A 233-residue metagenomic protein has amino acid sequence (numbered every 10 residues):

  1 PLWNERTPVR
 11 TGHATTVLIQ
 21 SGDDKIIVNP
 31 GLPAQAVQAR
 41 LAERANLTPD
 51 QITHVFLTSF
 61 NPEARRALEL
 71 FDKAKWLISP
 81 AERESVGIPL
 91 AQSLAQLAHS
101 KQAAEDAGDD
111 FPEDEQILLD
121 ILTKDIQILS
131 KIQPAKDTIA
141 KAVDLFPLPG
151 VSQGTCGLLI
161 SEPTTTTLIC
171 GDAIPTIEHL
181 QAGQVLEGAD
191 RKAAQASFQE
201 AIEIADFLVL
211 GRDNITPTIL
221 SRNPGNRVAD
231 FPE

Functional and structural regions predicted by a protein language model:
P1-D23, I202-I204, P217, R222-N226: Zn-dependent metallo-beta-lactamase
P1-L2, A14-Q20, I26, Q133-P163: Core dinuclear metal-dependent hydrolase active-site scaffold
P1-L2, N29-L32, F60, A81-E82 (+3 more regions): Active-site metal-binding loops of divalent metal-dependent hydrolases
W3-P8, G31-A34, T53-V55, L145-L148 (+1 more regions): Short, flexible loop segments at the rims of nucleotide/cofactor-binding pockets, characterized by
Q35-E82: Active-site metal-binding motif and surrounding structural segment of the metallo-beta-lactamase
A39-R40, A67-L70, L90, Q181-A182 (+1 more regions): Short amphipathic alpha-helical segments
P80-P147, A189-D206: Metallo-beta-lactamase
F146-P149, Q153-R227: Metallo-beta-lactamase
